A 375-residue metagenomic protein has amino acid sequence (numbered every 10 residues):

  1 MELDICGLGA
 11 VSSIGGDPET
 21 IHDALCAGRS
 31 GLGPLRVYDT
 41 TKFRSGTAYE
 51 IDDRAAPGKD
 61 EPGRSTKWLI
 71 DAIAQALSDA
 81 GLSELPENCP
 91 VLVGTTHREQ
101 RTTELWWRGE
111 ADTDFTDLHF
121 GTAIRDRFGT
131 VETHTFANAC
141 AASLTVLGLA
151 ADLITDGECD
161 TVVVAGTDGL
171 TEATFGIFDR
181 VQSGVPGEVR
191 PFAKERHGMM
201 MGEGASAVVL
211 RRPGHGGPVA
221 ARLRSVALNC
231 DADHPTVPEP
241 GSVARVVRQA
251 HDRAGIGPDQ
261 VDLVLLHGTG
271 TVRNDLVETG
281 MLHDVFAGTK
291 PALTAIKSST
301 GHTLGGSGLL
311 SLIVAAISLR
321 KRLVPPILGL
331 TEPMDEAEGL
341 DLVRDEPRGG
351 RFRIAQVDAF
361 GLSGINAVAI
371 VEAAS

Functional and structural regions predicted by a protein language model:
E2-V11, P18-E19, D23-G46, G184 (+2 more regions): Condensing-enzyme catalytic core mediating Claisen C-C bond formation in acyl metabolism
I5-G7, L25, I73, V91 (+8 more regions): Conserved small-residue
G9, L92-G94, A137, V162-D168 (+2 more regions): Short beta-strand segments
D17-I21, S65, L69-I73, E87 (+14 more regions): General structural feature for long, well-ordered alpha-helical segments within catalytic domains of soluble enzymes
E19-G94, Q100, V246-D259: Conserved active-site "lid/cap" helical segment
G33-W68, R98-L153, E158, T174-M201 (+2 more regions): Conserved catalytic cysteine-centered active-site region of acyl-thioester-dependent Claisen-condensing enzymes
D79-P90, T122-E132, T155-V162, V185-A193 (+5 more regions): Structural signature of cysteine-dependent C-C bond-forming condensing enzymes
G268-N274: Glycine-rich phosphate-binding loops at beta-strand->alpha-helix junctions
